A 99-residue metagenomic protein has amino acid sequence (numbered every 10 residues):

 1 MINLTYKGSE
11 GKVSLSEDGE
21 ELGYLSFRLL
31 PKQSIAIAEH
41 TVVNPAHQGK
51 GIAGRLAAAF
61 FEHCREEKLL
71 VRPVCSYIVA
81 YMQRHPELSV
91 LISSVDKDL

Functional and structural regions predicted by a protein language model:
M1-Y6: Conserved N-terminal entry element of GNAT/NAT acetyltransferase domains
G11-L22: Conserved beta-hairpin
E20, K32-S34, N44: Short, charged/polar surface micro-motifs in flexible loops or helix N-caps
E20-R28, I37: Conserved beta-strand in the GNAT
L30-A38, L70: A conserved beta-turn-beta hairpin within the catalytic core of GNAT-like acetyltransferases that forms part
T41-Q48: A short, internal acetyl-CoA/4′-phosphopantetheine-binding micro-motif in the GNAT/acyltransferase core
G49-E62: Conserved acetyl-CoA-binding loop-helix of GNAT-fold acetyltransferases
H63-D98: C-terminal structural segments of small proteins and small subunits
